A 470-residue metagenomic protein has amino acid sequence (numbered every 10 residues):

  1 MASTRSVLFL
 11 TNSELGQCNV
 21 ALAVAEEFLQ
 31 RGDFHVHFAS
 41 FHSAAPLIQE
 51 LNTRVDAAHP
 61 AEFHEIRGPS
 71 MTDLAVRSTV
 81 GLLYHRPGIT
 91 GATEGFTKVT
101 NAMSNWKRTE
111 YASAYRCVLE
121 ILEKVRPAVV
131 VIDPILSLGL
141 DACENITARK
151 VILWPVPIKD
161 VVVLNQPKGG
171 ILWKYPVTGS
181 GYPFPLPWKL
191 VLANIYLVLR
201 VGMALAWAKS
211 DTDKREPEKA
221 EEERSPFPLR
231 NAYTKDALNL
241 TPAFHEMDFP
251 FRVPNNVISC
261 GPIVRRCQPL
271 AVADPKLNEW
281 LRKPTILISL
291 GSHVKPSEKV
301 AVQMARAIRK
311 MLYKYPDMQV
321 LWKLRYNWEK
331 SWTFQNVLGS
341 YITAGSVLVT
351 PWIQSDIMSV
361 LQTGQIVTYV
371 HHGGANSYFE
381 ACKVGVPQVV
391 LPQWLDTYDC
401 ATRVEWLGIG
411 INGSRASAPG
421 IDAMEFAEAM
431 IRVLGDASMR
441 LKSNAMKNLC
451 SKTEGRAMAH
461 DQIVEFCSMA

Functional and structural regions predicted by a protein language model:
M1-V198, G202-L205, D213, D274-K283 (+1 more regions): Glycosyltransferase specificity loop/lid
A193-T285, S289-H293, R325-W328: A nucleotide-sugar donor-handling region in carbohydrate enzymes
